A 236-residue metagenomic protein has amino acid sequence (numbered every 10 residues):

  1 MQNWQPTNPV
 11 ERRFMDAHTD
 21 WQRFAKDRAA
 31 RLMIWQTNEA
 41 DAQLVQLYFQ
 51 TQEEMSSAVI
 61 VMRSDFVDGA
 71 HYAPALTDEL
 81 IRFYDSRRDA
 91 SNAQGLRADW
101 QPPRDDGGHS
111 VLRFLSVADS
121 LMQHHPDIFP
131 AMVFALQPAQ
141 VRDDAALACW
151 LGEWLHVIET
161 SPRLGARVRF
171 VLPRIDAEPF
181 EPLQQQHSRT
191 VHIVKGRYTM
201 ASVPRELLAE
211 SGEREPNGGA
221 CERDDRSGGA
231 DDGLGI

Functional and structural regions predicted by a protein language model:
M1-D127, R214: Extended, compositionally biased accessory segments flanking or bridging domains
A42-L44, A70-H71, D85, D89 (+6 more regions): An almost-null, non-specific background feature that weakly reflects generic protein context rather than any particular
A131-P204: Sensor-1/coupling segment of RecA-like P-loop NTPase cores
R205-L208, C221: Terminal interaction module
G212-I236: Hydrophobic/aromatic interaction determinants used to assemble and anchor large protein complexes
